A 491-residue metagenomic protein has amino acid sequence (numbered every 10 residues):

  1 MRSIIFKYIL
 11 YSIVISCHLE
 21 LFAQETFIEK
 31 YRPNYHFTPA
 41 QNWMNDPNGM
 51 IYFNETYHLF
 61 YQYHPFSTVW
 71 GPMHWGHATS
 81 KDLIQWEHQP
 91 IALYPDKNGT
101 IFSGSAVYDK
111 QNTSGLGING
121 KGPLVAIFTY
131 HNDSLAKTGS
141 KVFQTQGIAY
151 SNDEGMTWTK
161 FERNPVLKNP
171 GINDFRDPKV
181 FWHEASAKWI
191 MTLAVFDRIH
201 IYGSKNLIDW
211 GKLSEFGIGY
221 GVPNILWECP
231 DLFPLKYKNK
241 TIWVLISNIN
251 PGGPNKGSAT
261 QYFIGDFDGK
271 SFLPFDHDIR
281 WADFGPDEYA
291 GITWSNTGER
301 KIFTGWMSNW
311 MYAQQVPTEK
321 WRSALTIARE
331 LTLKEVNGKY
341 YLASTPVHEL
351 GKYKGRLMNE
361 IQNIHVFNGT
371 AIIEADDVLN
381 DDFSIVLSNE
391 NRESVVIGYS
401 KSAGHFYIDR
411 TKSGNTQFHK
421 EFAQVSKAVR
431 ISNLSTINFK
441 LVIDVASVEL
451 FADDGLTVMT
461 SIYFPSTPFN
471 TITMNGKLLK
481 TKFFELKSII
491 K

Functional and structural regions predicted by a protein language model:
M1-T26: Bacterial Sec-dependent N-terminal signal peptides
Q24-P178, W182-W227, K236-F284, G305-N359 (+2 more regions): Beta-rich carbohydrate-recognition and catalytic domains
K238, D266-D278, A282-P286, A290-K491: Beta-rich accessory regions
